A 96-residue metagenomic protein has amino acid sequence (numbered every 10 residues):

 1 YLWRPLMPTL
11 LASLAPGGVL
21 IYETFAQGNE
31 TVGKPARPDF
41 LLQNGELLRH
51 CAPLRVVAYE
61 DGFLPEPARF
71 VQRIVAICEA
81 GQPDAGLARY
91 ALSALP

Functional and structural regions predicted by a protein language model:
L2, F25-G28, A80: Short, flexible active-site-adjacent loop segments at beta-strand->alpha-helix junctions, enriched in small/polar
L2-L14: A short, conserved alpha-helix within the catalytic core of class I
G17-N29: Conserved beta-strand signature within the Rossmann-like core of class I S-adenosyl-L-methionine
E30-P35: Short, charged, surface-exposed secondary-structure boundary motifs
P38-E60, Q72: Short alpha-helix
D61-P96: Core SAM-dependent methyltransferase catalytic element
